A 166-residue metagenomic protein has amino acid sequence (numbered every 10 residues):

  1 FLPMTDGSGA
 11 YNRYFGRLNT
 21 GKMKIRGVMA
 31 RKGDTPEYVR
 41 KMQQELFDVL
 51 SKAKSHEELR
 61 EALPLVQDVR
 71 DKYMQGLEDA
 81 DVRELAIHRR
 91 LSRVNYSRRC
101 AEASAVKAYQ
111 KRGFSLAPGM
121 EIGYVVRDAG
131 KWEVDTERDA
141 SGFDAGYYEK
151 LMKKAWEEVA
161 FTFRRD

Functional and structural regions predicted by a protein language model:
F1-D166: DNA-dependent DNA polymerase catalytic subunits
